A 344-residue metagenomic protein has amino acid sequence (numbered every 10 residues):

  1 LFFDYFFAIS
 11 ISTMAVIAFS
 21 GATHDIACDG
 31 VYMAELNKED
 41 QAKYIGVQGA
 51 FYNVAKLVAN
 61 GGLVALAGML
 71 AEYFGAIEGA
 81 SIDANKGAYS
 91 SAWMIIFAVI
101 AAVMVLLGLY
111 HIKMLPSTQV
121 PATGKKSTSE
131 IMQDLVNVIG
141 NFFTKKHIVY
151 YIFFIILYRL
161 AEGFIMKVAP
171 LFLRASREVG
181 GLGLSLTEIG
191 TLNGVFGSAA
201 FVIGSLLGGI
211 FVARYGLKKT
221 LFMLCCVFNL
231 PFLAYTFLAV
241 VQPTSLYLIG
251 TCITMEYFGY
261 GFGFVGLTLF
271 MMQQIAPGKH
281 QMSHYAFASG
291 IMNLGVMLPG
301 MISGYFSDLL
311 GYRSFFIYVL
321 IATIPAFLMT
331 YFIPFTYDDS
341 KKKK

Functional and structural regions predicted by a protein language model:
L1-Y5, C226-T244, Y331: C-terminal ends and interior cores of transmembrane alpha-helices in multi-pass membrane transporters/permeases
T23-L36, F262-P277: Intracellular juxtamembrane helix-capping segments at the cytosolic ends of symmetry-related transmembrane helices
K38-Q48, L186-T187, G278-A288: Loop-to-transmembrane helix entry/capping segments in MFS-fold secondary transporters and related SLC/MFSD carriers
I45-G68, S289-G300: Glycine-rich segments within core transmembrane alpha-helices of 12-TM secondary carriers
A101-P121, M329-P334: C-terminal membrane-cytosol helix-exit motif in multi-pass small-molecule transporters
T118-Y151: Juxtamembrane intracellular "pre-TM" segments in multi-pass secondary transporters
K167-G190: Short amphipathic helix-loop junctions that connect adjacent transmembrane helices in Major Facilitator Superfamily/SLC
I203-F222, S307-D308: Helix-to-loop junctions at the C-terminal end of transmembrane segments in multipass secondary transporters
